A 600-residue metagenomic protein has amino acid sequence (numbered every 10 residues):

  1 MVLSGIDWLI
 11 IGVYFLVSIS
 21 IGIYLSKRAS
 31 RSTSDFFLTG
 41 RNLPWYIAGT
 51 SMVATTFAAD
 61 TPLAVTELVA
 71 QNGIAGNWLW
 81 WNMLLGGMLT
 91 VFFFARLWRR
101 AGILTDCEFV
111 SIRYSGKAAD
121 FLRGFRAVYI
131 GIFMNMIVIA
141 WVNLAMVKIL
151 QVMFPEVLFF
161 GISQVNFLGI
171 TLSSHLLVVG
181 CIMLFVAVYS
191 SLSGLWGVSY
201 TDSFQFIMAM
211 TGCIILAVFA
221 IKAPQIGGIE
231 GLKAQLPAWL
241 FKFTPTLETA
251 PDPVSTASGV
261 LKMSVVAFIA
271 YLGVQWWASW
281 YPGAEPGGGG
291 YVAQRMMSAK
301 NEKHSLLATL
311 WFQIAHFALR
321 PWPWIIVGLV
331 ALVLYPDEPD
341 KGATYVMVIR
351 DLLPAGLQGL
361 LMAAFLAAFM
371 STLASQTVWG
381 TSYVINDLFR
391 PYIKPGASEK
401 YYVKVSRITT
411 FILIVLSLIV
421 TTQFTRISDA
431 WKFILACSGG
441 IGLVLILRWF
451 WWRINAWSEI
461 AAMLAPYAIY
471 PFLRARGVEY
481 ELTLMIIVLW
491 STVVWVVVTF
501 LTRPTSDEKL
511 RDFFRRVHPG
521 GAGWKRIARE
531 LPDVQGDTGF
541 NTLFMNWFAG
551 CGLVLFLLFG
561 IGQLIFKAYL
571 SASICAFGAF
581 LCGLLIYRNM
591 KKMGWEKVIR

Functional and structural regions predicted by a protein language model:
M1-R600: Membrane-embedded helix-loop-helix hairpins and adjacent transmembrane boundary segments in multi-pass transporters
